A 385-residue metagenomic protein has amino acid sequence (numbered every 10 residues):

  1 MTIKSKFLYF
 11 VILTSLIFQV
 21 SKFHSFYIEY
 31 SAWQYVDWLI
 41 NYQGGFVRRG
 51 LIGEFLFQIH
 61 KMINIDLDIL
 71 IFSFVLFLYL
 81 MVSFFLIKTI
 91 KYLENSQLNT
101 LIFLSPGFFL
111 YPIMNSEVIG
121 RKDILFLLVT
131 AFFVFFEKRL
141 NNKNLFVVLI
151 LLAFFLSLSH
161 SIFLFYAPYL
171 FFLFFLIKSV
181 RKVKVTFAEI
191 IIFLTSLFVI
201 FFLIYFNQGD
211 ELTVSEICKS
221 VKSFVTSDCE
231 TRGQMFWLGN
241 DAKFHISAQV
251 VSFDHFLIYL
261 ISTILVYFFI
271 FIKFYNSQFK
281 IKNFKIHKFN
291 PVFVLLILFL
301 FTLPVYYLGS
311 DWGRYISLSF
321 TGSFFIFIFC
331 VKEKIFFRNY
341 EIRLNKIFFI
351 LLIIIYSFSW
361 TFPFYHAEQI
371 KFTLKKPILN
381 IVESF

Functional and structural regions predicted by a protein language model:
Q43-F77: Short hydrophobic/aromatic helix or loop-helix immediately within or flanking a transmembrane segment in polytopic
G50, T100-L128, L158: Aromatic- and kink-enriched transmembrane "portal" helix at the membrane-lumen/periplasm boundary that abuts
S73-S96, F132-F136, F271-Y275: Transmembrane-helix motifs of polytopic, lipid-linked glycan transferases
I87-L110, N144: Transmembrane-helix signature of polytopic, membrane-embedded enzymes that assemble or transfer cell-envelope glycans
Y111-D123, I270-V331: Membrane-water interface signatures at transmembrane helix termini and the short loops that connect adjacent helices
T130-F146, V180-R181: Membrane-interface transmembrane helices that cradle and orient dolichyl/undecaprenyl
L145-I162, Y166-F172: Membrane-interface alpha helices of multi-pass inner-membrane proteins
A167-L194: Perimembrane helix-loop-helix junctions
